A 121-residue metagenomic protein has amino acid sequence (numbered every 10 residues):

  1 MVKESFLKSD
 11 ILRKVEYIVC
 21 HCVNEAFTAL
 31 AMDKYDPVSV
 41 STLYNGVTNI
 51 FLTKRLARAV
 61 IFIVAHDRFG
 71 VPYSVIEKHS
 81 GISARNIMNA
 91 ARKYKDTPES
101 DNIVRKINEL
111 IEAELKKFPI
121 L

Functional and structural regions predicted by a protein language model:
M1-M32, F118-L121: General nucleic-acid-binding
V19-H21, E25-R58: Short, Lys/Arg-enriched anionic-surface-contact patches
F51, Y73-S74, L115: C-terminal accessory regions appended to core domains
T53-V71: Short, amphipathic alpha-helical "recognition" segments used to contact nucleic acids or chromatin
H66, A90-P98: DNA major-groove recognition helix of helix-turn-helix
S74-H79, S83: Short alpha-helical "recognition helix" segments of helix-turn-helix
N86-M88: Helix-turn-helix DNA-binding helix
T97-L121: Short Lys/Arg-enriched helix C-cap and helix-to-coil transition segments that create basic nucleic-acid-contact patches
